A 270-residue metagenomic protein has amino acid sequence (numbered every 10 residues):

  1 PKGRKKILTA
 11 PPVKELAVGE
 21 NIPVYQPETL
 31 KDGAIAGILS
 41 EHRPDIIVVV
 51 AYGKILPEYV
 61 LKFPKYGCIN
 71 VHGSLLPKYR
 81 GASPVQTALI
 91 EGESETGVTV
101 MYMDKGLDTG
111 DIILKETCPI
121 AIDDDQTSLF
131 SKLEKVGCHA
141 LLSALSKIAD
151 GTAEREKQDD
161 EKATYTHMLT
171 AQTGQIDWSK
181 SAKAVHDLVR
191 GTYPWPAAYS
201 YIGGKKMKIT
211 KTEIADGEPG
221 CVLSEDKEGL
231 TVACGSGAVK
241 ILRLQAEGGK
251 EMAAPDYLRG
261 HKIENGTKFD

Functional and structural regions predicted by a protein language model:
P1-D45: N-terminal glycine-/serine-/threonine-rich beta1-alpha1-beta2 phosphate-ribose binding loop of Rossmann-like
L16, I38, Y59-K62, A88 (+1 more regions): Well-formed, non-transmembrane alpha-helical positions, independent of function
P23, E95, K206: Residue-level detector of anion-binding/catalytic polar loops
E28-K31, Y52-I55, I214-A215: Short beta->alpha connector loops
I46-Y165, T170-Q172: Donor/substrate-binding cores of folate-linked one-carbon enzymes
Q175-D177: Glycine-rich phosphate/diphosphate-binding loops and the adjacent beta-loop-alpha structural elements that coordinate
S179-D270: An anion-binding loop in the catalytic cleft
